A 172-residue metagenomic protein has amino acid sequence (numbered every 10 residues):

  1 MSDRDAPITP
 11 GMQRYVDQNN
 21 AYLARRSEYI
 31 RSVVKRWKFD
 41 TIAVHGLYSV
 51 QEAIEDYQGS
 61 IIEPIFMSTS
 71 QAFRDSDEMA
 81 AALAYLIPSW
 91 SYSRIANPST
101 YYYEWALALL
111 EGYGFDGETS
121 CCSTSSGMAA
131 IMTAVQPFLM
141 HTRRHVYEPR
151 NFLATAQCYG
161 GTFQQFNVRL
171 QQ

Functional and structural regions predicted by a protein language model:
M1-I87, P98: N-terminal glycine-rich, Lys/His-bearing helix-loop that initiates the first secondary-structure elements of many
S2-R4, I8, P64-F66, S70-P137 (+1 more regions): Conserved N-terminal alpha-helix of the aminotransferase class I/II PLP-enzyme fold
Q13, W90, R150-N151: Short non-domain terminal segments
N19-N20, N97, N151, N167: Detector for Asparagine
E118, E148-P149: Phosphate-coordination loops involved in phosphoryl transfer and adenosine-cofactor binding
M140-R144: Classical protein tyrosine phosphatase
